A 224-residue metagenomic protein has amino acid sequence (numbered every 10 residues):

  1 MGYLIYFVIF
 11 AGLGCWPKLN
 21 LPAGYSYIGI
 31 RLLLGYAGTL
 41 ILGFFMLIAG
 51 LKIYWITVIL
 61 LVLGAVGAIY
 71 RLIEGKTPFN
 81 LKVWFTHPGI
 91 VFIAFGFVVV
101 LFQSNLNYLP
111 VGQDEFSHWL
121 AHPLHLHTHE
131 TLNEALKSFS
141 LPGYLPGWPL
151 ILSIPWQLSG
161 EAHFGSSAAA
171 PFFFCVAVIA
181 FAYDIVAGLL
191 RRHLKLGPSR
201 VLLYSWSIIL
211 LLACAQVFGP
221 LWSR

Functional and structural regions predicted by a protein language model:
M1-K82: Membrane-embedded, hydrophobic transmembrane alpha-helices
Y25-I28, E74-P88, G188-V201: Membrane-interfacial, low-structure loops and terminal tails that flank and connect transmembrane helices in multi-pass
L34, G38-F45, I59-V66, I93-V100 (+3 more regions): Lipid-exposed faces of alpha-helical membrane segments in multi-pass integral membrane proteins
W84-N105: Internal/C-terminal transmembrane anchor helices
V99-L210, A215-S223: Active-site lumenal/periplasmic loops and adjacent helix-entry segments of GT-C-fold, multi-pass membrane
